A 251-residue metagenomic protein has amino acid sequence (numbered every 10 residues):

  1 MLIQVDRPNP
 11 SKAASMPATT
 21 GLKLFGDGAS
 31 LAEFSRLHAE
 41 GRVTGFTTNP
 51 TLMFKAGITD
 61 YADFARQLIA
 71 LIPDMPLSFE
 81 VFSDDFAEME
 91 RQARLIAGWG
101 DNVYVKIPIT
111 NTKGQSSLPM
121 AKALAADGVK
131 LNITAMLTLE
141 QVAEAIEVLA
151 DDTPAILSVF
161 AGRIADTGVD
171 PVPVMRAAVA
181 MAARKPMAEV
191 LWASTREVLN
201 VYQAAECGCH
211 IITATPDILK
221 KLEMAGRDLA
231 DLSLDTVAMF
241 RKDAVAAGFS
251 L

Functional and structural regions predicted by a protein language model:
M1-L22: Basic/polar N-terminal segments that are highly enriched at the extreme N-terminus, encompassing both cleavable
P8-S11, A29, I212: Intrinsic disorder/low-complexity detector
P17-S35, A39-V43, T47-A123, A161-I164: Active-site beta->alpha loop and helix N-cap motifs at the rims of alpha/beta catalytic domains
E40-G41, L71, W99, D127 (+3 more regions): Structural motif
Q115, K122, V129-K220, G226-A247: Catalytic alpha/beta core domains of metabolic enzymes, predominantly
